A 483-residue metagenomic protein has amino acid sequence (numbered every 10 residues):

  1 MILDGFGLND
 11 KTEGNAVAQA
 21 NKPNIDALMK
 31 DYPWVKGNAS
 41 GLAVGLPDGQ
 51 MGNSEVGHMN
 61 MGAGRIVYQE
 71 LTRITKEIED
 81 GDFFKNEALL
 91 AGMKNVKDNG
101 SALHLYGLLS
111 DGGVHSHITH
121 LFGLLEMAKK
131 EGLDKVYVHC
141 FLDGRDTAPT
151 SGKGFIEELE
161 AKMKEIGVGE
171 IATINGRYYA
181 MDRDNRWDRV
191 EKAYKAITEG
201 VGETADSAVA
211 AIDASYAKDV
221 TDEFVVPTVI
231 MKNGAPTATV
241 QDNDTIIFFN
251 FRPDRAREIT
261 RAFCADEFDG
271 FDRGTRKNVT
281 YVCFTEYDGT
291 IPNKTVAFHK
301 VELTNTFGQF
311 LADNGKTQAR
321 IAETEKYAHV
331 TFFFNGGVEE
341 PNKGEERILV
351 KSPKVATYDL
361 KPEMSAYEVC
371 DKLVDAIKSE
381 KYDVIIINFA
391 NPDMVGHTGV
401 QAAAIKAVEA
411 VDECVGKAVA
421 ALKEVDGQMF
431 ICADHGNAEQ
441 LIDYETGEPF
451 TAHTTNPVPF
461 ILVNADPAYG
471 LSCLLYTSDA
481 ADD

Functional and structural regions predicted by a protein language model:
M1-Y32: Active-site-proximal N-terminal segment of extracellular/periplasmic enzymes that hydrolyze or transfer
I2, H104-Y106, I247-F248, V384-N388 (+1 more regions): Structural motif
G5-F6, S110-G112, F251, E286 (+1 more regions): Active-site metal-binding loops of divalent metal-dependent hydrolases
P33, A43-L108, H115-Y137, F141-K381: His/Asp/Glu-rich, glycine-adjacent segments that coordinate divalent cations and/or stabilize oxyanion chemistry on
E87-A88, D134, K381-C414: Active-site His/acidic residue clusters
A404-T446: Metal-dependent active-site segment of extracytoplasmic phospho-/sulfohydrolases and closely related
A438-V463: Conserved, well-ordered active-site substructure
Y476-A481: Conserved small/polar residues in nucleotide/adenosyl-binding loops
